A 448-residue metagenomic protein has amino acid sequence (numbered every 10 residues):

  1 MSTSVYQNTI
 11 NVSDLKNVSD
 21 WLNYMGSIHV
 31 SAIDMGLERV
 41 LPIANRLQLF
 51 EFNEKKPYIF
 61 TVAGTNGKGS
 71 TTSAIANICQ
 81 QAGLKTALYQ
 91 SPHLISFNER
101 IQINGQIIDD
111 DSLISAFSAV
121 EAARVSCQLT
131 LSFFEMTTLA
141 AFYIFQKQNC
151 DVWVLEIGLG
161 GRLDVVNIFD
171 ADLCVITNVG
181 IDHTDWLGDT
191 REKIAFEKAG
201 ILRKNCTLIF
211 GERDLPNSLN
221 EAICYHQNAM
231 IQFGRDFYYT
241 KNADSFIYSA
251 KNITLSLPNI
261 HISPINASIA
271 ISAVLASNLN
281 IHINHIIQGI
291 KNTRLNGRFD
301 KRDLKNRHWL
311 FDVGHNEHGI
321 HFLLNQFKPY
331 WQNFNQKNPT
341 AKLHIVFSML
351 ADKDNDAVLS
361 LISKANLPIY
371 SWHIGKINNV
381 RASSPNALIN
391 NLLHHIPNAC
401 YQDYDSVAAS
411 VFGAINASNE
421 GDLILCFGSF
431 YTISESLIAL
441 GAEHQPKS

Functional and structural regions predicted by a protein language model:
M1-N66, S70-K85, L94-I95, N149 (+2 more regions): N-terminal leader/targeting and accessory segments in enzymes
N11, L37-L41, N45-K56, Q81-F169 (+1 more regions): ATP-dependent carboxylate-amine ligase catalytic core
K55-Y58, V152-I157, V165-N167, A171-V175 (+3 more regions): Nucleotide phosphate-binding/pyrophosphate-handling subdomain across enzymes that bind or process nucleotide phosphates
Y89, I209-E212, C224-K241, L257-H261 (+5 more regions): Beta-strand->loop->alpha-helix junctions that form or flank phosphate-binding loops in nucleotide-handling enzymes
T137-W186, L219-L255: Extended acidic/charged loop-beta regions that coordinate divalent cations and stabilize anionic phosphate/carboxylate
A195-K204: Membrane-proximal helix-turn-helix segments that form the acceptor-binding/catalytic region of lipid-linked
I209, R213-S218, Y225-I231, K241-D244 (+2 more regions): C-terminal helical cap/extension that packs against the catalytic core of soluble nucleotide-cofactor enzymes
S429: Active-site-proximal loop/hinge segments that shape catalytic or ion-binding/gating pockets
